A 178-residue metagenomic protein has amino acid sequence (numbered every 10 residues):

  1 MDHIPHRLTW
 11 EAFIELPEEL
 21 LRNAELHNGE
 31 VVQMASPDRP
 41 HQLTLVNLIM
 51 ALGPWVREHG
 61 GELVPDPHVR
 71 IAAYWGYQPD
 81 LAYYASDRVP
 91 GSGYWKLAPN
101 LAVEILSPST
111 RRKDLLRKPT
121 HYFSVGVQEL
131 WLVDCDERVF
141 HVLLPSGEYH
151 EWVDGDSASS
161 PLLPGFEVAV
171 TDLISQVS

Functional and structural regions predicted by a protein language model:
M1-S178: Gly/Pro/Ser/Thr-rich low-complexity, intrinsically disordered segments predominantly at protein N-termini
